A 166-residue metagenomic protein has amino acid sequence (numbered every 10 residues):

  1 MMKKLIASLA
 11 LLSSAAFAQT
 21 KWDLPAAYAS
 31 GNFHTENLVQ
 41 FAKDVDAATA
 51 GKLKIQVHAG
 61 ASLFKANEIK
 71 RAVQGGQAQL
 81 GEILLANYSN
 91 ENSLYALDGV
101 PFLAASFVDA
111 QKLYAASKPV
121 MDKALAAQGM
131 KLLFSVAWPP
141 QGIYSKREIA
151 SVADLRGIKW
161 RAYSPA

Functional and structural regions predicted by a protein language model:
M2-S8: Sec-dependent signal peptide recognition, specifically the positively charged N-region followed immediately by
S14-A18: Sec/Tat signal peptide C-region and signal peptidase I cleavage site
K21, K52-Q56, K159: Residues at or immediately flanking beta-strands
D23-Q40, G60-K65: Extracytoplasmic "Venus flytrap"
G31-Q56, A116-V120: Short, polar/charged alpha-helical segment
A42-K43, Q74, Q79, L84-A166: Contiguous mixed-secondary-structure segments that line small-molecule binding/active-site clefts of soluble domains
I55-G60, L84: Surface-exposed patches in mature extracellular/periplasmic domains of secreted proteins
H58-R71, Y163-A166: Short helix-initiation/N-cap motifs at beta->coil->alpha
